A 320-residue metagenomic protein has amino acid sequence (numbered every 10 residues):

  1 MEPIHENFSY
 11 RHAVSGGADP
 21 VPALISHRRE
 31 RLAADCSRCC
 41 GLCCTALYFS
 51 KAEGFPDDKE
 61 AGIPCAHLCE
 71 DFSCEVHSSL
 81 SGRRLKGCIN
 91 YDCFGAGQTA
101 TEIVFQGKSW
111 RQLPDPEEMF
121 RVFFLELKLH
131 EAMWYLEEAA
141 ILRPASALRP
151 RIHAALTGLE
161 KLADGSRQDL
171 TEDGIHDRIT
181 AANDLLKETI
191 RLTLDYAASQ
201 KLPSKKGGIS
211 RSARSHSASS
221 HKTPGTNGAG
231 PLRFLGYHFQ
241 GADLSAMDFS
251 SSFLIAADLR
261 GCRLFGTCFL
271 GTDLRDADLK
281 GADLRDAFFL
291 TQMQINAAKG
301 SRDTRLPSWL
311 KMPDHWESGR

Functional and structural regions predicted by a protein language model:
E2-R143, A147-P150, A155-G174, R178-A181 (+3 more regions): Hydrophobic scaffolds flanking metal-cofactor catalytic centers in soluble metalloenzymes
A197-R320: Tandem repeat scaffolds
